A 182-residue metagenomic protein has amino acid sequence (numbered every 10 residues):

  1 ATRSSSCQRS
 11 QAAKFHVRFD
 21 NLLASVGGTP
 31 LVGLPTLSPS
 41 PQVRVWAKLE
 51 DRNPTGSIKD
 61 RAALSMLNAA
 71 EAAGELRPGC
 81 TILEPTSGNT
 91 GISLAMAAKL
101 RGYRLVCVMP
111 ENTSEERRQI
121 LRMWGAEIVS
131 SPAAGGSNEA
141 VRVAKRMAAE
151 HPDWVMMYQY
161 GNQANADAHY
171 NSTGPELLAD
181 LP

Functional and structural regions predicted by a protein language model:
A1-P182: PLP-dependent amino-acid enzyme catalytic core
